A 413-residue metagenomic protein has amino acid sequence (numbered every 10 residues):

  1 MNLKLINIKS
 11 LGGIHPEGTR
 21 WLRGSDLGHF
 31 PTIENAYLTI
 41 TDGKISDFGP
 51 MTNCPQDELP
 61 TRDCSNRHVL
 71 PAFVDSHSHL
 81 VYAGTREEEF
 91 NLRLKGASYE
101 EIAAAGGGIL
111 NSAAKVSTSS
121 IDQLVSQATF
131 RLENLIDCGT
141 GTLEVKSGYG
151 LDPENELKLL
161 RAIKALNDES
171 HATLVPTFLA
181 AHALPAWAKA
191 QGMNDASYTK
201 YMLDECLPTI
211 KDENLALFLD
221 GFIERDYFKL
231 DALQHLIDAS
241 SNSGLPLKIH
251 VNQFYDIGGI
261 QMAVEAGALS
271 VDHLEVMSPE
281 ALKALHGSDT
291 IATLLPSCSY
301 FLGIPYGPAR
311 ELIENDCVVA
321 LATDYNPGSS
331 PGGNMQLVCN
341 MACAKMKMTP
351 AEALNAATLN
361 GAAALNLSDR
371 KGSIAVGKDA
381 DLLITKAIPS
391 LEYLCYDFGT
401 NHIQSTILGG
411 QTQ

Functional and structural regions predicted by a protein language model:
M1-C54, Q411: N-terminal metal-binding scaffold of metallo-dependent hydrolase/deaminase domains
L3, M51-P71, D75: Active-site metal-binding motif and surrounding structural segment of the metallo-beta-lactamase
I8, L38, G43, N66 (+14 more regions): Divalent metal-coordination and catalytic microenvironments
C64-Q127: Metal-associated gating/positioning segment near the N- to mid-region
S112-Q127, E133, G141-I257: Metal-coordinating catalytic core of metallo-dependent amide/deamination hydrolases
I136, L203, K211-D212, S241 (+3 more regions): Non-catalytic positions within long, well-ordered alpha-helices that form the structural scaffold/packing of enzyme
P246-L247, D256-R370, T385-A387, L391-E392 (+2 more regions): Active-site-adjacent C-terminal substructures of enzyme catalytic domains
N401-Q413: Short peripheral tails and domain-boundary helices/loops at the edges of structured domains
